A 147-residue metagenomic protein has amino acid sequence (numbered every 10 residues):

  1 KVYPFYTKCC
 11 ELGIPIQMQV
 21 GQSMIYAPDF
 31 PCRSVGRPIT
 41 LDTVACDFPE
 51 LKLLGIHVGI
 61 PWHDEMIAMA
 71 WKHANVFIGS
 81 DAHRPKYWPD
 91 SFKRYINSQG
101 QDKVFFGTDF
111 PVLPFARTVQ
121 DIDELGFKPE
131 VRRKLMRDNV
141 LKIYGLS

Functional and structural regions predicted by a protein language model:
K1-F105: Catalytic pocket-lining loop regions of alpha/beta-barrel enzymes, especially the amidohydrolase/enolase/GH5 lineages
C9, H57, I78, D109 (+3 more regions): Conserved, mostly hydrophobic/aromatic
I60-W62, R84, P111, N139-K142: Residue-level detector of flexible, active-site-proximal loop/helix-junction positions within diverse enzyme catalytic
G100-F105, L113-S147: Mid-to-C-terminal alpha-helical segments outside catalytic/metal-binding sites
